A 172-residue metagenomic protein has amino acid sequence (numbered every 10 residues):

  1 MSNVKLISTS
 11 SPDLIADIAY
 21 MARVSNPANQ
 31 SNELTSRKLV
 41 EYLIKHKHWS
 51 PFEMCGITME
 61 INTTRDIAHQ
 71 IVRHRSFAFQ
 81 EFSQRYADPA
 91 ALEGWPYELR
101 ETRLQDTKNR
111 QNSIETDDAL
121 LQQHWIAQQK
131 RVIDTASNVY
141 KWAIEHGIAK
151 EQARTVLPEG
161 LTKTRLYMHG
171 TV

Functional and structural regions predicted by a protein language model:
M1-V172: Family-specific signature for flavin-dependent thymidylate synthase
